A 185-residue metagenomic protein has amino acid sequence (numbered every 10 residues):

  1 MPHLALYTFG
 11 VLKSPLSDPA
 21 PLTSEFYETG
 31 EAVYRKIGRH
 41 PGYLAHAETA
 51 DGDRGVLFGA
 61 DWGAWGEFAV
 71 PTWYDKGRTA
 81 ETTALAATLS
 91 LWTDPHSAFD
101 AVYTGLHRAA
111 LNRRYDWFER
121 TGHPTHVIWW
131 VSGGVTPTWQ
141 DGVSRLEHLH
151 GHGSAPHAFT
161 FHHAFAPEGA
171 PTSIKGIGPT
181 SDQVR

Functional and structural regions predicted by a protein language model:
M1-L85, S97-D100, P124-R185: Short S/T/G/P-rich N-terminal loop/turn motif that feeds into the first structured element of a domain
L89-S90: Ligand-binding pocket scaffold of soluble enzyme catalytic domains
T93-P95: Short loop-to-helix capping motifs
A101-R113: "Short basic amphipathic alpha-helical interaction patches in structured regions
R113-I128: Aromatic sugar-binding interfaces of carbohydrate-active proteins
